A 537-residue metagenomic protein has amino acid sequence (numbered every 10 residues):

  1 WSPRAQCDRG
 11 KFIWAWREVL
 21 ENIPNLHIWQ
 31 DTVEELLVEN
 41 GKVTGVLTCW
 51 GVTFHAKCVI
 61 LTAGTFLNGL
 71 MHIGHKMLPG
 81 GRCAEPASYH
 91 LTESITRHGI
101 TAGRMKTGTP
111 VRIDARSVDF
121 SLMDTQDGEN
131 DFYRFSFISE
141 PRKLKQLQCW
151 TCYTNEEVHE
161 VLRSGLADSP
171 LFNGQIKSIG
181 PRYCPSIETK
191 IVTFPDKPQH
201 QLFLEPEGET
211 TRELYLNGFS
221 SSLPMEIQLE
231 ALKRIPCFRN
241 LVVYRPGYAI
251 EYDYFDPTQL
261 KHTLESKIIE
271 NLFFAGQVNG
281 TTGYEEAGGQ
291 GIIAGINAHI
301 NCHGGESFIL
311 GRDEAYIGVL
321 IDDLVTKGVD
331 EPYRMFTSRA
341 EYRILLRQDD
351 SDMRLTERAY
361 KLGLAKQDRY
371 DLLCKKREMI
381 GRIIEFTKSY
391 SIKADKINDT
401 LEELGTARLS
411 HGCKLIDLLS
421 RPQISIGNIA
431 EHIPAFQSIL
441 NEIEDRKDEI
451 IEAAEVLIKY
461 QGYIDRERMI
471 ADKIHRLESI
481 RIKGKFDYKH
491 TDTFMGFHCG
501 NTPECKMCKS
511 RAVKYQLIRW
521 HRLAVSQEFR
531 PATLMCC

Functional and structural regions predicted by a protein language model:
W1-E35, W50, T62-R82, P86 (+3 more regions): Conserved N-terminal/central alpha/beta ligand/cofactor-binding core
L47-C58: Core beta-strand elements of the Rossmann-like FAD/NAD(P) dinucleotide-binding domain in flavoenzyme oxidoreductases
K57-C58, A63-L67, L223-P224, P236: Glycine-/small-residue-rich beta->alpha transition segments that form the dinucleotide
E93-L229, C237, I317, I321 (+3 more regions): An anion/pyrophosphate-binding glycine-rich loop and adjacent beta-alpha core in soluble alpha-beta enzymes
Y215-T281, I309-D322, D445-N501, K509: A glycine-rich dinucleotide-binding beta-alpha-beta segment and adjacent secondary-structure elements that constitute
Q277-E285, E341-R343: Glycine-rich phosphate/pyrophosphate-binding beta-alpha loops
A287-L310: Internal hydrophobic alpha-helix adjacent to the cofactor/substrate pocket in enzyme cavities
R339, T356-S510, L517-A524, E528-C537: Extended, charge-enriched "interface" segments that sit outside catalytic cores
